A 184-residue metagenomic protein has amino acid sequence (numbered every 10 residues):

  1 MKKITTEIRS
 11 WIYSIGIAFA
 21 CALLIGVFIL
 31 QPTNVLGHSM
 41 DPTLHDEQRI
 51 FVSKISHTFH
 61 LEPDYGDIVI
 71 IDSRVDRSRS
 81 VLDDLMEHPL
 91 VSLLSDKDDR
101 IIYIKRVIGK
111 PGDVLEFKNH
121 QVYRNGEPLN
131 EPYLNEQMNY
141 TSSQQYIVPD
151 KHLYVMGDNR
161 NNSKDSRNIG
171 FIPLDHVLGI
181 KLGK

Functional and structural regions predicted by a protein language model:
M1-K184: Extended hydrophobic leader/signal-anchor segments used for secretion and membrane insertion
